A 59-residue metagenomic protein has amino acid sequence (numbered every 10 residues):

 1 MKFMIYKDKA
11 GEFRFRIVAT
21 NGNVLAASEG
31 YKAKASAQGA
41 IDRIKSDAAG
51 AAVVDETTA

Functional and structural regions predicted by a protein language model:
K2-Y31, S36-I44, E56: A structural feature that tracks compact, well-ordered secondary-structure segments with a strong bias toward
D47-A59: Short, mixed-charge low-complexity intrinsically disordered segments
